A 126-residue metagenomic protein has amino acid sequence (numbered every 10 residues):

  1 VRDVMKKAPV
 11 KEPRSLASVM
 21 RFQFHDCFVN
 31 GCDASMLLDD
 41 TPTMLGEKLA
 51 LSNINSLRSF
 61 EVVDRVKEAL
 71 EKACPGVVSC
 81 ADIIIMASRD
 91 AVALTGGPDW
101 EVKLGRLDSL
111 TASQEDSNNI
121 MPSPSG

Functional and structural regions predicted by a protein language model:
V1-G126: Folded extracytoplasmic luminal domains of secretory or organellar precursors
